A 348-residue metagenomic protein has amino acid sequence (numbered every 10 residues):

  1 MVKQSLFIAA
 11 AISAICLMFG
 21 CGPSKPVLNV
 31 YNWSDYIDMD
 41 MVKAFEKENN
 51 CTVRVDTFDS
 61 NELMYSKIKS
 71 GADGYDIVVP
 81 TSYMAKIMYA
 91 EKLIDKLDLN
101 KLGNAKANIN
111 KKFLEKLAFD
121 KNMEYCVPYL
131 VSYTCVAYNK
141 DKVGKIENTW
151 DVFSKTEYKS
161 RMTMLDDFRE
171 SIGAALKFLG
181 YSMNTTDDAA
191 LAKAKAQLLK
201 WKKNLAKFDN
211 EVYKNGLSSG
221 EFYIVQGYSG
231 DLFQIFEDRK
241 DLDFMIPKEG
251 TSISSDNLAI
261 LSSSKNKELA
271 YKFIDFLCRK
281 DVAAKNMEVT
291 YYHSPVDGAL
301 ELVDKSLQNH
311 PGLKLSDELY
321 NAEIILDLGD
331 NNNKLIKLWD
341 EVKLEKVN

Functional and structural regions predicted by a protein language model:
C21-M88: Early extracytoplasmic/lumenal segment of secretory-pathway proteins
G74, V79-N204, D209-E221: Extracytoplasmic ligand-binding site segments that recognize negatively charged/polar headgroups
M84-I87, S218, I224-D241: A ligand-binding cleft/hinge motif common to bilobed small-molecule-binding domains
Y89-L97, F119-E124, Q234-I246, K305-N309: Ligand-binding "clamshell"
C135-K142, K177-F178, S254-N266, F276-L277 (+1 more regions): A bilobed periplasmic-binding-protein/Venus flytrap-type ligand-binding module shared by bacterial periplasmic
L191-K200, D238-S262: Periplasmic-binding protein-like
L261-Y320: Mature extracytoplasmic/periplasmic domains
D317-N348: Conserved C-terminal helix/tail region of periplasmic/extracytoplasmic solute-binding proteins
